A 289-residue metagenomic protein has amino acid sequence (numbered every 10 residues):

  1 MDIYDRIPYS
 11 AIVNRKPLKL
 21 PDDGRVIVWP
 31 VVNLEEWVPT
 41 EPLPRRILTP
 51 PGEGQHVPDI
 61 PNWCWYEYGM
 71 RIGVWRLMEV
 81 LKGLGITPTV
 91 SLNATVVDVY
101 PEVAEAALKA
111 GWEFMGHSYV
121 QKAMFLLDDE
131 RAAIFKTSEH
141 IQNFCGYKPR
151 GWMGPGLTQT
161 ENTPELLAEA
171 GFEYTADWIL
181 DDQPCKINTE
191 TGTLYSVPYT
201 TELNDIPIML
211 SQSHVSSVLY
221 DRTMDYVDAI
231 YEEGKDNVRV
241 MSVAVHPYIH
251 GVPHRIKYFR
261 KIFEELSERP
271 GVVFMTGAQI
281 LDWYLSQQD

Functional and structural regions predicted by a protein language model:
D2-Y195, Y220-V243, I249-D289: Catalytic alpha-helical scaffold of carbohydrate-active enzymes acting on polysaccharides/glycoconjugates
S196-A229: A conserved mid-domain beta-alpha-beta active-site/ligand-binding segment of alpha/beta enzyme cores
